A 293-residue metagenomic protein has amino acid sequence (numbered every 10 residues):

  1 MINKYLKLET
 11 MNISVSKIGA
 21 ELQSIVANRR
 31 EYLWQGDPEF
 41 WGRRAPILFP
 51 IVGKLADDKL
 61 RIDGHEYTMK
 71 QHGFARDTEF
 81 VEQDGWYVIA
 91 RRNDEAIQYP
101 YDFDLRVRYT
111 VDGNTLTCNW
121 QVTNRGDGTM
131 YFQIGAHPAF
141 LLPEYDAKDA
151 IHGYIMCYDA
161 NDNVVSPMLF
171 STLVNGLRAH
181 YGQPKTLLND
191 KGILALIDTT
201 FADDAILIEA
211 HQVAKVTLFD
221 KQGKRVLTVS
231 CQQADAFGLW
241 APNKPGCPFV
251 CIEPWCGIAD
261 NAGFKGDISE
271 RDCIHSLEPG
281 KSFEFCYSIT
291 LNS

Functional and structural regions predicted by a protein language model:
E9-E66: Acidic-aromatic substrate-binding/catalytic surfaces of carbohydrate-active enzymes
V15, I89-R91, Y109, G280-L291: Short, hydrophobic/aromatic-enriched beta-strand segments in well-ordered soluble domains
L60-T68, W120, H275-L291: Short Pro-Gly-centered flexible turn/kink motifs
H65-G113: Extended, loop-rich substrate-binding clefts of extracytoplasmic carbohydrate-active enzymes
N93-Y145: Acidic, contiguous internal or C-terminal segments within carbohydrate-active enzymes that form a structured patch used
R106-R108, D272-L277: Beta-strand-rich interaction surfaces with strong enrichment in secreted/lumenal proteins
L142, D146-Q232: Active-site/ligand-binding surface loops and adjacent short beta/alpha elements that line catalytic pockets across
D220-D260: Glycine-rich active-site loops that engage anionic ligands at enzyme catalytic sites
